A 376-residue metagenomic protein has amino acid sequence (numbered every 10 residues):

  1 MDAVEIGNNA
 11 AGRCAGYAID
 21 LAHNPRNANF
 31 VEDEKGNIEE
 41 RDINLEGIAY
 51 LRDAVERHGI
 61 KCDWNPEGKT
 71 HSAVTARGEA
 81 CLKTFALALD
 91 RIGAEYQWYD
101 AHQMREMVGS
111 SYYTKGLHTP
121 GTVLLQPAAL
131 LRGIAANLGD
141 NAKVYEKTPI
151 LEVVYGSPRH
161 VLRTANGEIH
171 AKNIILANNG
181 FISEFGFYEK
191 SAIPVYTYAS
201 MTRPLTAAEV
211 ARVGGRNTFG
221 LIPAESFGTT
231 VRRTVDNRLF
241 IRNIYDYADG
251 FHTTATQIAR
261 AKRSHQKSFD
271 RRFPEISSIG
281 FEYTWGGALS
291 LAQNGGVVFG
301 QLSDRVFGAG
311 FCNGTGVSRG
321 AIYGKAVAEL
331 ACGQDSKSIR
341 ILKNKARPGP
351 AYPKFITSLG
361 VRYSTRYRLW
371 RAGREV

Functional and structural regions predicted by a protein language model:
M1-R13: Glycine-rich FAD pyrophosphate-binding loop
A3, A49, R57-N65, I150-E152 (+3 more regions): Active-site substrate-recognition segment that forms the wall of the catalytic cavity or substrate channel
R13-I43: Glycine-rich active-site loop/strand segments that organize a redox cofactor
E39-D53, T84, S264-S268: A non-catalytic, amphipathic alpha-helix used as a structural packing/dimerization or gating element in enzyme scaffolds
D42-G78, V108-G109: A conserved beta-strand/loop capping segment in the N-terminal third of enzymes that catalyze redox or closely related
A54-K69, A88-H102, S338: A short alpha-helix-loop-beta-strand transition element characteristic of N-terminal alpha/beta dinucleotide-binding
A80-I92, S111-N173, A177: Helical element adjacent to the flavin cofactor pocket in flavoenzyme catalytic cores
Y247-Y367, R371: C-terminal catalytic lobe of FAD-dependent flavoproteins
